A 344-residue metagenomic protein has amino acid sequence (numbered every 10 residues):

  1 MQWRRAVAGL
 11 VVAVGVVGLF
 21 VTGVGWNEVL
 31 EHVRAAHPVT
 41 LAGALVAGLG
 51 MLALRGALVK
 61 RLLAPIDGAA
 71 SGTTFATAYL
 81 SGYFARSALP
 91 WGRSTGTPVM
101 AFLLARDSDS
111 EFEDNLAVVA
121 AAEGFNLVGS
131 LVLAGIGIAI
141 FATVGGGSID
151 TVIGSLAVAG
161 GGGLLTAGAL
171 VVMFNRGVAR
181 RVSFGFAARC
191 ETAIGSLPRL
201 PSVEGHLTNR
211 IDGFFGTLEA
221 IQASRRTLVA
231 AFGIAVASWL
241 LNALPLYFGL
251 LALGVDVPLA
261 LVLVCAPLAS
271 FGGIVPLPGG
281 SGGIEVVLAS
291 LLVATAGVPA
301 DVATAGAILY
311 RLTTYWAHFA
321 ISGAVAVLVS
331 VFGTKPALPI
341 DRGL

Functional and structural regions predicted by a protein language model:
M1-E31, A85-T192, S281-L344: Transmembrane helix-loop-helix hairpins in multi-pass inner-membrane proteins
W3-R5, A35-A44, A220-F232: Membrane-interface helix starts
V29-H37, G68-S71, S108, T217-S224 (+1 more regions): Helix-boundary and loop/linker segments of multi-pass membrane transporters
R34, T74-L80, S238-F248, P258-G273: Hydrophobic alpha-helical segments embedded in the membrane of multi-pass proteins
A47, Y83-P90, L250-A252, A266-S281 (+2 more regions): Transmembrane alpha-helix interface/packing and boundary motifs in multi-pass membrane proteins, characterized by
L54-S81, L250-V264: Membrane-embedded helical hairpins/re-entrant loop segments and their flanking transmembrane helices within multi-pass
D67, V172-F215: Membrane interface segments of multi-pass transport proteins and intramembrane proteases
V203-L253, L259: Alpha-helical transmembrane segments and their immediate interhelical loop/hinge regions in multi-pass membrane
